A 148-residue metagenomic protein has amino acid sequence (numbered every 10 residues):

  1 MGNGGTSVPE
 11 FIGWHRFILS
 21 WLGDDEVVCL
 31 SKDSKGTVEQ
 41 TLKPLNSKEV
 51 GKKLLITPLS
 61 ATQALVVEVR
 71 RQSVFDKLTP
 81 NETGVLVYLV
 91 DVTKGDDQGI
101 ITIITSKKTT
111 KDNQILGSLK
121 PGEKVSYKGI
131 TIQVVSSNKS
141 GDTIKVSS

Functional and structural regions predicted by a protein language model:
M1-K77: Extracellular hydrolytic enzyme modules, especially secreted metalloproteases of the metzincin/thermolysin-like class
K48-S148: Zymogen propeptides/activation segments of proteases
